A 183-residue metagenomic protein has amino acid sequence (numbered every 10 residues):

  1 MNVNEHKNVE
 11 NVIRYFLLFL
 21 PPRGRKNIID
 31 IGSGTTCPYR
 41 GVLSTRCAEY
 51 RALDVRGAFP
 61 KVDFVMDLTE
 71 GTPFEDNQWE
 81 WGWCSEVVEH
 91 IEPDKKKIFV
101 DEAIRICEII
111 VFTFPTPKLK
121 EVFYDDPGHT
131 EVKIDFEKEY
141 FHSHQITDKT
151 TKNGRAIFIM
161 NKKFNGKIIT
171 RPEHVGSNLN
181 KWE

Functional and structural regions predicted by a protein language model:
M1, R25, W182-E183: Short intrinsically disordered terminal tails
M1-P22: Class I SAM-dependent methyltransferase Rossmann-like catalytic core, especially the SAM/SAH-binding loop
I13-L18, R40-G41, K97-D101, E137-K138: Short amphipathic alpha-helical segments and helix-helix/interface helices
L20, T45-R46, H144: Residues at alpha-helix termini
K26-L119: Conserved SAM-binding loop
E92-E183: S-adenosyl-L-methionine-dependent methyltransferase catalytic module, highlighting the catalytic core
